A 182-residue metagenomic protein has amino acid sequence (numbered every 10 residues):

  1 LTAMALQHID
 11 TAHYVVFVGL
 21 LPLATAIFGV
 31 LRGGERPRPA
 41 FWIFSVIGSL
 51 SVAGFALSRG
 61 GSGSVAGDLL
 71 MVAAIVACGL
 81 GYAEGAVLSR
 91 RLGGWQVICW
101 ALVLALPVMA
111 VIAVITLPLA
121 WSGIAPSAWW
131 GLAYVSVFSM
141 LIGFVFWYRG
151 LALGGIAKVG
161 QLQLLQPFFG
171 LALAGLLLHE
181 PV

Functional and structural regions predicted by a protein language model:
L1-T2, I43-S45, A66-A74, S122-I142 (+1 more regions): Loop-to-transmembrane-helix transition segments
M4-I9, G34, L57-V65, P118-I124 (+1 more regions): Membrane-interface helix caps and helix-loop-helix hairpins in membrane proteins
I9-D10, E35-P37, L92-G93, G154 (+1 more regions): Membrane-helix interface residues
A12-L20, E84-P107, S136-L176: Helix-helix packing/entry segments at the starts of transmembrane helices
T25-I27, L31, S45, G60-P118 (+2 more regions): Transmembrane alpha-helical segments that form core, pore/gating elements of small-molecule transporters/exporters
F28, P37-L57, V76-C78, P107 (+2 more regions): Hydrophobic transmembrane alpha-helices of multi-pass small-molecule transport proteins
L57-S58, S127-W130, L164-V182: C-terminal-most transmembrane helix of multi-pass membrane proteins
